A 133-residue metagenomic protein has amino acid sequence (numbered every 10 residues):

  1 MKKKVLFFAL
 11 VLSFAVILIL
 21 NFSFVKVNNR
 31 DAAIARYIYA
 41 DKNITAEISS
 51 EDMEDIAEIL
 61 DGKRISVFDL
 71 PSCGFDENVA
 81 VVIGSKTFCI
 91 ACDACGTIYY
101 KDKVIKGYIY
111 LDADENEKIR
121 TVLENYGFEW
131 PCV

Functional and structural regions predicted by a protein language model:
K2-V133: Function-determining sites in protein domains
